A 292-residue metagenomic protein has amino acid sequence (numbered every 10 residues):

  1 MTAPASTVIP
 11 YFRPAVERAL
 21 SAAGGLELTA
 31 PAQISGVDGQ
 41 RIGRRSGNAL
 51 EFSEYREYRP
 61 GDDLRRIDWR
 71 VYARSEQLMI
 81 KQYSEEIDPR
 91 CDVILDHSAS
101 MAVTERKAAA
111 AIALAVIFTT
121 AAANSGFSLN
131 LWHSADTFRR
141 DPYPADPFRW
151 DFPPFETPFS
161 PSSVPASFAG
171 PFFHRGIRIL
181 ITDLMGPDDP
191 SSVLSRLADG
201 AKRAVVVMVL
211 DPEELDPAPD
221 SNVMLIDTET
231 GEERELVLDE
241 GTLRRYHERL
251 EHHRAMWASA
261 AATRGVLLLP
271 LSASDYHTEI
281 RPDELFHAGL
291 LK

Functional and structural regions predicted by a protein language model:
M1-R44, R56-R65, V71, E76 (+2 more regions): Exposed, interaction-prone extracellular/peripheral surfaces
N48: Residues that recognize and position ribonucleotide moieties
